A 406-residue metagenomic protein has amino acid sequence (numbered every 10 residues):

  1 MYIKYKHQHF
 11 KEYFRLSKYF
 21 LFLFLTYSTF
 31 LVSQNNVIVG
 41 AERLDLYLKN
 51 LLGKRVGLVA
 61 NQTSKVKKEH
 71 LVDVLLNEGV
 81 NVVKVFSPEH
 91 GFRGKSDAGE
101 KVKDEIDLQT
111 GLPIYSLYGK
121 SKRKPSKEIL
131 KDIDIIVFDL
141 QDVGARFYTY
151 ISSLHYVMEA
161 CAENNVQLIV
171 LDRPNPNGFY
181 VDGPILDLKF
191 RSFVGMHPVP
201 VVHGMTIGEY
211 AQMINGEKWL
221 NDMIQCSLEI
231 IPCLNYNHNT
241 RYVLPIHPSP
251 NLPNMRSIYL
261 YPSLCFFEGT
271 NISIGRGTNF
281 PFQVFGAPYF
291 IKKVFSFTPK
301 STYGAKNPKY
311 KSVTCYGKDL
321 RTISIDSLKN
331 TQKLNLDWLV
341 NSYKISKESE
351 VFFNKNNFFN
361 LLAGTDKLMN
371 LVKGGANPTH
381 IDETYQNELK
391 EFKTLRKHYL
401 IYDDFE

Functional and structural regions predicted by a protein language model:
M1-N36: Bacterial Sec-dependent N-terminal signal peptides
V83-E89, L171: Short internal beta-strands
G94-G99, I169-R191: Glycine-rich, charge-decorated loop segments at or immediately adjacent to ligand/cofactor-binding or catalytic sites
V102-I133: Glycine-rich oxoanion-binding loops at beta->alpha junctions
D142-L154: Glycine/threonine-rich flexible loop motifs
F190-S263: Conserved anion/nucleotide-ligand pocket segment
L234-K311: Glycine-rich, aromatic-lined ligand/substrate-binding cores of catalytic and carbohydrate-binding domains
P281, F285-Q386, K390, D404: Conserved functional hotspot residues or short segments at active or partner-binding sites across diverse domains
